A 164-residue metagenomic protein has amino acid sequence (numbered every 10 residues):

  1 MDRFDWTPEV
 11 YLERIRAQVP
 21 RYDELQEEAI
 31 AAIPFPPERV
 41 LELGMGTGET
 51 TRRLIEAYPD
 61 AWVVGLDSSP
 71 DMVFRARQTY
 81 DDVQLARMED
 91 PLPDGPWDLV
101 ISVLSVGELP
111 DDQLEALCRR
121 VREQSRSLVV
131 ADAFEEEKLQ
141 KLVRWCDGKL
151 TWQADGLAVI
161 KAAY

Functional and structural regions predicted by a protein language model:
W6-D23: Class I SAM-dependent methyltransferase Rossmann-like catalytic core, especially the SAM/SAH-binding loop
P20-P36: Conserved alpha-helix/loop element of class I SAM-dependent methyltransferases that forms part of the SAM/SAH-binding
L41-L43, T47-D90: Class I SAM-dependent methyltransferase SAM/SAH-binding core
I101: A conserved beta-strand element that flanks and buttresses the S-adenosyl-L-methionine
L104-G107: Short catalytic micro-motifs in class I SAM-dependent methyltransferases
L109-R120: A short, conserved alpha-helix within the catalytic core of class I
S125-A133: Conserved beta-strand signature within the Rossmann-like core of class I S-adenosyl-L-methionine
K141-Y164: Conserved Class I S-adenosyl-L-methionine
